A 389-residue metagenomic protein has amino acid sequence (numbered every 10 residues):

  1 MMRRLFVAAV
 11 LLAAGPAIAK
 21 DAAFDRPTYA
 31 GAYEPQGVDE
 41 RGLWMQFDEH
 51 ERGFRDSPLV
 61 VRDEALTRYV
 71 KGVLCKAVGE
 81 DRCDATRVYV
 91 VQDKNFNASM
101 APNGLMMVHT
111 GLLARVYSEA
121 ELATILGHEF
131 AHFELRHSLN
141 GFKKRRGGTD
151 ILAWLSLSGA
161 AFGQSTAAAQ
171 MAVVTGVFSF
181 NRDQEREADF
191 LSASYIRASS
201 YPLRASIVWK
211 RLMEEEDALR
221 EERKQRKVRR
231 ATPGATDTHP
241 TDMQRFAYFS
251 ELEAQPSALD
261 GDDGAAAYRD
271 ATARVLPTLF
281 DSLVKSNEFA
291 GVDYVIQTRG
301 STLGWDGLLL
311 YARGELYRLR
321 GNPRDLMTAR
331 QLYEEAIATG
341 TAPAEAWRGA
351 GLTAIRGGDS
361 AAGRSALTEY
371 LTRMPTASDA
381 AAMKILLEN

Functional and structural regions predicted by a protein language model:
M1-F6: Bacterial N-terminal signal peptides that target proteins for export
A14-P16: N-terminal signal peptide c-region/cleavage motif recognized by signal peptidases
K20-W154, V174-V177, L191-H239, M243 (+10 more regions): Peri-catalytic and regulatory segments of divalent metal-dependent proteins
L135-R136, L155-D183: Substrate-binding clefts and substrate-entry loops adjacent to catalytic sites of polymer-processing enzymes acting on
S286, R320-P323, G357: Structural motif corresponding to the intra-repeat A-B loop/turn of tetratricopeptide repeats
G304-W305, T341, P375-S378: Short coil turns that delineate tetratricopeptide repeat
